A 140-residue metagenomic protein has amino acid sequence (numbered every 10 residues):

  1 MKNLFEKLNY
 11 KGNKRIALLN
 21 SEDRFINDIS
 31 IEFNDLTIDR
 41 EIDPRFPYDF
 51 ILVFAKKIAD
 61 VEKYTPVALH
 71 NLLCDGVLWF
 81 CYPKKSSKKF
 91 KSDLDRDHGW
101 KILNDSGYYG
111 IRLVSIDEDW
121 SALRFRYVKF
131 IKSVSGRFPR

Functional and structural regions predicted by a protein language model:
L8-S21: Conserved class I S-adenosyl-L-methionine
R15, G76-V77: Short glycine-centered segments of the SAM/dcSAM-binding site in methyltransferase folds
D23-I29, S87-F90: Short, charged/polar "capping" segments at the starts of alpha-helices and the immediately preceding loops
T37-Y48: Short acidic low-complexity segments
I58-P66: A short, conserved alpha-helix within the catalytic core of class I
L72-C74: Helix-to-beta-strand junctions that scaffold the AdoMet/dcAdoMet cofactor pocket in Class I SAM-dependent enzymes
C81-L123: C-terminal substrate-binding/active-site "lid" region of AdoMet-derived donor-dependent transferases
V128-R140: Flexible, glycine-/basic-rich loop-and-beta segments that form/coincide with the SAM-dependent methyltransferase
